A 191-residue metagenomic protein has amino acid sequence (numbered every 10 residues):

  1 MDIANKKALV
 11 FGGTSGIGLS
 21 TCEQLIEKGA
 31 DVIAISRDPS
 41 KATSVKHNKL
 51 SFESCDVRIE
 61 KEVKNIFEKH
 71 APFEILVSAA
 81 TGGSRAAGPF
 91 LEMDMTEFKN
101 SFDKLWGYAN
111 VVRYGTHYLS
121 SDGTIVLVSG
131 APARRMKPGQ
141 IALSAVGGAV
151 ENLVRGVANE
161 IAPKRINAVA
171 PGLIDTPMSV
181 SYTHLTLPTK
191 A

Functional and structural regions predicted by a protein language model:
T14, C22: N-terminal Rossmann NAD(P)H-binding glycine-rich loop of SDR-like oxidoreductase domains
H47-I59: Rossmann-fold cofactor-recognition segment
R58-A71: Conserved Rossmann-fold cofactor-binding substructure of NAD(P)-dependent oxidoreductases
V77, S101, Y108-G115, L153-V154: Hydrophobic positions on the long internal alpha-helix of Rossmann-like NAD(P)-dependent oxidoreductase domains
V77, V126, I166-V169, S179: Hydrophobic structural elements of the Rossmann-like NAD(P)H-binding subdomain that define the short-chain
T81-E97: Conserved mid-core segment of classical short-chain dehydrogenase/reductases
F98-K104, T124-V150, V154-A162, L173: Catalytic loop of short-chain dehydrogenase/reductase
T183-T189: Conserved small/polar residues in nucleotide/adenosyl-binding loops
